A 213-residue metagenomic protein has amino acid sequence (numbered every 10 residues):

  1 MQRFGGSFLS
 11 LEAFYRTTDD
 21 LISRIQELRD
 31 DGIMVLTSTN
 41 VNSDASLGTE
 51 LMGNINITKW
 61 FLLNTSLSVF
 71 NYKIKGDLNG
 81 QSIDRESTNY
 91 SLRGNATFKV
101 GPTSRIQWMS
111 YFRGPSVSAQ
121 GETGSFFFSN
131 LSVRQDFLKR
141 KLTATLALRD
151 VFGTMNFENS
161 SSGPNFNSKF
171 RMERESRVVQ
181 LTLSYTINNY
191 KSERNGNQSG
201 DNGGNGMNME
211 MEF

Functional and structural regions predicted by a protein language model:
M1-Q2, T49-I55, G94-F98, L131-Q135 (+2 more regions): Residues on the lipid-exposed face of transmembrane beta-strands in outer-membrane beta-barrel proteins
R3, T39-A45, Q81-N89, Q120-S125 (+1 more regions): Replace "Gram-negative outer membrane beta-barrel proteins" with "bacterial and organellar outer membrane beta-barrel
F4-S66, S91: Outer membrane beta-barrel strand-and-loop segments of large Gram-negative receptors, especially TonB-dependent
G5-L9, K59-L63, P102-Q107, K139-A144 (+2 more regions): Repeated loop/turn-to-beta-strand initiation elements of outer-membrane beta-barrel proteins
L11-T17, T65-N71, W108-G114, L146-D150 (+2 more regions): Transmembrane beta-barrel strands of outer-membrane/channel proteins
A13, L21-D30, I74-I83, V117-G124 (+2 more regions): Outer-membrane beta-barrel translocator domains and adjoining extracellular loop/strand segments of Gram-negative
Y72-I74, N89-F137, R149-F152, S160-S161 (+1 more regions): C-terminal beta-barrel architecture of Gram-negative outer-membrane proteins
F137-F213: C-terminal beta-signal and adjacent terminal beta-strands/loops of Gram-negative outer-membrane beta-barrel proteins
